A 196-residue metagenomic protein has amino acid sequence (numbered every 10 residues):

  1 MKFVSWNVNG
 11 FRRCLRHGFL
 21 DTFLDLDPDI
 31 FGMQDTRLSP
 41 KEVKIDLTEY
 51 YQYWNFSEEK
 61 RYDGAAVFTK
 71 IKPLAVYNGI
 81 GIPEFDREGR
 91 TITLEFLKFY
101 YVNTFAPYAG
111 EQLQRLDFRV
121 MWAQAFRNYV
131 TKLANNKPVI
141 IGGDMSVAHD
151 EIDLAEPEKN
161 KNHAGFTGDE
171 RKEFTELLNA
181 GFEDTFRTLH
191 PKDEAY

Functional and structural regions predicted by a protein language model:
M1-L47, Y51, S57, Y62: N-terminal, active-site-proximal structural segment of metallo-dependent hydrolase catalytic domains
M1-N9, K98-G110, G142: Active-site-proximal beta-strand elements of phosphoester/diester hydrolases
N7, F23-K41, Y101, V130-E151 (+1 more regions): Active-site beta-strand/loop signature of hydrolases that rely on acidic residues for catalysis
F11-L15, D86, F118-F126, A134 (+1 more regions): Soluble or luminal CAZymes and related metallo-dependent hydrolases
R12, P40-E42, Y62, A109-L113 (+2 more regions): Short catalytic/ligand-binding loop motif for oxyanion handling, primarily in non-cytosolic enzymes, centered on
R37, E42-A109: Structured beta-strand-rich core segments of catalytic domains in phosphoester-bond hydrolases
Y51, A125-Y196: Metal-dependent phosphoesterases centered on the DNase I-like endonuclease/exonuclease/phosphatase
G81-I82, P107-A123, E158-H163: Surface-exposed cleft-lining segments at the edges of enzyme active sites
